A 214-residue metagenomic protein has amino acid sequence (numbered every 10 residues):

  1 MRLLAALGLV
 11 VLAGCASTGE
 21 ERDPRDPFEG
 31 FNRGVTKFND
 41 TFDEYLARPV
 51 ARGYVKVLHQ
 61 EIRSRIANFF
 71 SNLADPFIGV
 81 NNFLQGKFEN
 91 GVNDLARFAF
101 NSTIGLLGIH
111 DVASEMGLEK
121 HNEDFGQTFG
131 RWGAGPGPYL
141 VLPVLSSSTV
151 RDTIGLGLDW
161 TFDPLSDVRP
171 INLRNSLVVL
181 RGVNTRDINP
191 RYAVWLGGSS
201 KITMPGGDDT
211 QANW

Functional and structural regions predicted by a protein language model:
M1-A5: Bacterial N-terminal signal peptides that target proteins for export
V11-G14: C-terminal motif of bacterial Sec signal peptides marking the signal peptidase cleavage site
G19-R22, W132-W214: A structured, mid-to-C-terminal "fold-capping" secondary-structure block
D23-A47, G53, S71: Post-signal peptide N-terminal segment of mature Sec-exported envelope proteins
S64: A small/polar active-site loop signature that marks catalytic segments
A67-F69: Beta-rich strand-turn-strand
N72-R151: Mid-length scaffold segments of soluble, non-membrane domains
